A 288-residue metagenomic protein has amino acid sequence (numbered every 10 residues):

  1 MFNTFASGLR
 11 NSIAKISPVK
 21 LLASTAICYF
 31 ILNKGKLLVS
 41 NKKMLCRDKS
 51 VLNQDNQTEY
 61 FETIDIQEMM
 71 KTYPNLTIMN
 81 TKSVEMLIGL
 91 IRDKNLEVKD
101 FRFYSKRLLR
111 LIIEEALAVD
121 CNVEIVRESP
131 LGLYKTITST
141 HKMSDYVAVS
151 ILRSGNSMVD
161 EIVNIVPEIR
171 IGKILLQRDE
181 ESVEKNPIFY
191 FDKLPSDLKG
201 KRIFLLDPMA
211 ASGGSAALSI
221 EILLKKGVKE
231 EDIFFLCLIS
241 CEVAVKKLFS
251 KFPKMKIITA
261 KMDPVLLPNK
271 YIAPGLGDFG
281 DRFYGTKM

Functional and structural regions predicted by a protein language model:
F2-M288: PRPP-associated nucleotide enzymes
